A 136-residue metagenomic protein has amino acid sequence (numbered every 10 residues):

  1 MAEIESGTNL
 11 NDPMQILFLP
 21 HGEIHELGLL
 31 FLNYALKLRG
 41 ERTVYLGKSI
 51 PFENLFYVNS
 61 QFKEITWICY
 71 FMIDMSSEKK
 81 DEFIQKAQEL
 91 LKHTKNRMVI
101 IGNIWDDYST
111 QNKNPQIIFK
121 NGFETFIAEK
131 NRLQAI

Functional and structural regions predicted by a protein language model:
M1-E78, F83: Conserved binding/catalytic microenvironments
A2, S6, S60, K92 (+2 more regions): Generic surface-pattern signal
V44-L46, V99, I118-K120: General small-molecule cofactor/ligand-binding pocket signal
C69-M72, V99-I104: Glycine-rich beta-strand-to-loop/alpha-helix junction loops that act as flexible
Q85-L90: Catalytic-core regions built around general acid/base machinery
H93-M98: A short helix->loop->beta-strand "cap" motif at the edges of active sites that frequently abuts
G102-I136: Peripheral docking tails and interdomain loops at the edges of cofactor- or intermediate-handling domains
